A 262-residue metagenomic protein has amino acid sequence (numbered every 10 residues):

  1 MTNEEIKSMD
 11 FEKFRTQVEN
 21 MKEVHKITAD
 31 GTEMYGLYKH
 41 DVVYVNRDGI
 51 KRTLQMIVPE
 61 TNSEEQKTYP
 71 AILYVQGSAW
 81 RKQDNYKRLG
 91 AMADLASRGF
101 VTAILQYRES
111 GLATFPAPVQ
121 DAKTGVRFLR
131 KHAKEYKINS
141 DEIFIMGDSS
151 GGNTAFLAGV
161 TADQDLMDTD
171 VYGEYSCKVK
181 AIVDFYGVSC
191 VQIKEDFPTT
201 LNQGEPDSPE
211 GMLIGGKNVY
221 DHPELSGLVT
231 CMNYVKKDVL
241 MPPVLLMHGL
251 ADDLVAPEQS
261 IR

Functional and structural regions predicted by a protein language model:
M1-R262: Alpha/beta-hydrolase superfamily serine-hydrolase fold, recognizing
